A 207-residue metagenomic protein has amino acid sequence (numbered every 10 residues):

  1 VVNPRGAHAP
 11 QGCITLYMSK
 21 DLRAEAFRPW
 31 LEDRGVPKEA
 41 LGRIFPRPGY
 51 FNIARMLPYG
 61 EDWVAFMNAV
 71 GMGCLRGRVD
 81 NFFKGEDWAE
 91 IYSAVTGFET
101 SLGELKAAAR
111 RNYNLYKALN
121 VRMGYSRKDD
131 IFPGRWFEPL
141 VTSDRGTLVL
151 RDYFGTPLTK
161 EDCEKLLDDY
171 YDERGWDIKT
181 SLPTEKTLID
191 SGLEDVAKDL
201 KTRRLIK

Functional and structural regions predicted by a protein language model:
V1-K207: Extended C-terminal regions of large enzymes
